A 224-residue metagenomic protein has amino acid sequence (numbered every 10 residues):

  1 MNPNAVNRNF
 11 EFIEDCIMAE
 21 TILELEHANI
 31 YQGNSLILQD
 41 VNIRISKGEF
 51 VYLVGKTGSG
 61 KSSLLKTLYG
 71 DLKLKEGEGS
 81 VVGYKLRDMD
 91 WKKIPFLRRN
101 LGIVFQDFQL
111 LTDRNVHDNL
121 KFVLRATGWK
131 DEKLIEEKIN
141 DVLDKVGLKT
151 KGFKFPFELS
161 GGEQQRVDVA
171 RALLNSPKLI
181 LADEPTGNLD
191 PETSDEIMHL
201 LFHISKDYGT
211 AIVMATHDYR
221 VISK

Functional and structural regions predicted by a protein language model:
Y69: Helix-to-loop junction immediately C-terminal to a conserved catalytic motif
G77-L86: Conserved ABC transporter NBD signature motif
L86-G102, E132: ABC ATPase NBD coupling module
R114-F122: Short coil-to-helix segment of the ABC ATPase nucleotide-binding domain corresponding to the Q-loop/switch region
F155-E163: Conserved ABC ATPase signature
L174-K178: A short, proline-enriched helix->beta-strand linker immediately N-terminal to the Walker B motif in ABC-type P-loop
I180-D183: Catalytic Walker B motif of ABC-type/P-loop ATPase nucleotide-binding domains
